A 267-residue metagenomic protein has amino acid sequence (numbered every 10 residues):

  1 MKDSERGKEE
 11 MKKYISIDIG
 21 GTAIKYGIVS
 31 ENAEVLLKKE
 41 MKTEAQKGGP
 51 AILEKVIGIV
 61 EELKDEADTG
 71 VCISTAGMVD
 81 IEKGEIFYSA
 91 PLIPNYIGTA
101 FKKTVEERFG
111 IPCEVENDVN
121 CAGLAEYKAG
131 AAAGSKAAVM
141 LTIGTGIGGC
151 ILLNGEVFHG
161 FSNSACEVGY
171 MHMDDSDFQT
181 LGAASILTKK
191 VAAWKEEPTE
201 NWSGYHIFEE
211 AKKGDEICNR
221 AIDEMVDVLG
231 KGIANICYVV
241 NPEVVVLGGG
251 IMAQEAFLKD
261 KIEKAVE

Functional and structural regions predicted by a protein language model:
K2-G70, D80-E85, V105-C113, A125-A137 (+2 more regions): ATP-binding/phosphotransfer module of carbohydrate and carboxylate kinases, centering on a glycine-rich
D18, C72-A76, M140-G146, C150: Short beta-strand segments
I24-I28, I147-L152: Short beta-strand scaffold segments in enzyme catalytic cores
S30, T75, L153-N154: A cytosolic small-molecule/anion-sensing beta-strand core signal
K39-M41, A90, F161: Short hydrophobic alpha-helix segments
E85-G98: A charged helix-plus-loop insertion that forms the helical arch/lid used to bind and gate nucleic-acid substrates
V115-V119: Short loop/edge segments at beta-strand edges and connector loops that shape dinucleotide/nucleotide cofactor-binding
